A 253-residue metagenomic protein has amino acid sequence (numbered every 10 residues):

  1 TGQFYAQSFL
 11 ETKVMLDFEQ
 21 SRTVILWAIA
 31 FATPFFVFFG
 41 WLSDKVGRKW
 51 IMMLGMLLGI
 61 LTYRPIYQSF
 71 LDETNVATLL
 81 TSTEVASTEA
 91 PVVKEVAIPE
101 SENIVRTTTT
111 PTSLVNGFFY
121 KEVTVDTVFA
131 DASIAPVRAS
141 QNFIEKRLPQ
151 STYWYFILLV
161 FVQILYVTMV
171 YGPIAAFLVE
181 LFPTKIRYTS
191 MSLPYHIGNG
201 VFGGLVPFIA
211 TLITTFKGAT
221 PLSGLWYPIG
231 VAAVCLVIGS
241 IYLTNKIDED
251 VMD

Functional and structural regions predicted by a protein language model:
T1-A32, I66-Y67, V96-N116, E122-V125 (+4 more regions): Extracytoplasmic gate region of multi-pass secondary transporters
F18-E19, K185-P194: Loop-to-transmembrane helix entry/capping segments in MFS-fold secondary transporters and related SLC/MFSD carriers
K45-M56: Cytoplasmic membrane-interface "Motif A"-like loop-to-helix N-cap segments of 12-TM Major Facilitator Superfamily
T62-E73, G230-D253: Multi-pass alpha-helical transporter architecture, strongest for 12-TM Major Facilitator/SLC carriers used
Y67-L158: Low-complexity, proline/glycine-enriched hydrophobic segments characteristic of transmembrane helices
R138-S151, L212-G230: A membrane-interface helix-boundary motif in multi-pass transporters
M169-F182: Intracellular juxtamembrane helix-capping segments at the cytosolic ends of symmetry-related transmembrane helices
